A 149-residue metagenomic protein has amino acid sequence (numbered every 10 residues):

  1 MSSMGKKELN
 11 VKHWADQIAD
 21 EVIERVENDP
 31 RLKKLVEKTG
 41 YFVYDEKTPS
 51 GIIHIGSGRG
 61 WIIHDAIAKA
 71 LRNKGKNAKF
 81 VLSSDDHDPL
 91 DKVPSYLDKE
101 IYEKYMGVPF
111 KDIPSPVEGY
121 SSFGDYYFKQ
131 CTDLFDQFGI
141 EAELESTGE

Functional and structural regions predicted by a protein language model:
S2-E149: N-terminal Rossmann-like or analogous alpha/beta NTP/dinucleotide-binding catalytic cores that position adenine
